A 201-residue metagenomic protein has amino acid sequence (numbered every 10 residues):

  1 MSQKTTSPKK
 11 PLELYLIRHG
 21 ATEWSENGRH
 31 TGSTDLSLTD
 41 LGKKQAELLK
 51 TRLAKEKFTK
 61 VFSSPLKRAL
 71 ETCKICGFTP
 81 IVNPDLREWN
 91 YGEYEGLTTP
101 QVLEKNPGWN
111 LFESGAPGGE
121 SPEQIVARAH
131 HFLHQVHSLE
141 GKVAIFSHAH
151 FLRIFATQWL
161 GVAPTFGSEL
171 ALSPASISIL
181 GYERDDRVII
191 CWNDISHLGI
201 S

Functional and structural regions predicted by a protein language model:
S2-L12, R52, N83, N90-P100 (+1 more regions): Acidic, low-complexity terminal tails and accessory targeting/binding regions of phosphate-metabolizing enzymes
P8-K9, E47-N110: Phosphate-coordination/substrate-recognition cap region in phosphate-metabolizing enzymes
L14, L139-H150: Generic beta-sheet signal
L14-E71, G118-H130: Loop-to-helix element that buttresses phosphate recognition and phosphoryl-transfer chemistry
G20, A149, I195: Active-site metal-binding loops of divalent metal-dependent hydrolases
A54-K57, V136-G141: Glycine-rich phosphate-binding loop signature in dinucleotide/nucleotide-binding domains
I75, I154, Q158: Active-site signature of alpha/beta-hydrolase-fold catalytic machinery across serine- and Asp/Cys-nucleophile hydrolases
E104-Q124: Short glycine/proline- and acidic residue-enriched helix-loop micro-motifs that form flexible lids or anion-recognition
